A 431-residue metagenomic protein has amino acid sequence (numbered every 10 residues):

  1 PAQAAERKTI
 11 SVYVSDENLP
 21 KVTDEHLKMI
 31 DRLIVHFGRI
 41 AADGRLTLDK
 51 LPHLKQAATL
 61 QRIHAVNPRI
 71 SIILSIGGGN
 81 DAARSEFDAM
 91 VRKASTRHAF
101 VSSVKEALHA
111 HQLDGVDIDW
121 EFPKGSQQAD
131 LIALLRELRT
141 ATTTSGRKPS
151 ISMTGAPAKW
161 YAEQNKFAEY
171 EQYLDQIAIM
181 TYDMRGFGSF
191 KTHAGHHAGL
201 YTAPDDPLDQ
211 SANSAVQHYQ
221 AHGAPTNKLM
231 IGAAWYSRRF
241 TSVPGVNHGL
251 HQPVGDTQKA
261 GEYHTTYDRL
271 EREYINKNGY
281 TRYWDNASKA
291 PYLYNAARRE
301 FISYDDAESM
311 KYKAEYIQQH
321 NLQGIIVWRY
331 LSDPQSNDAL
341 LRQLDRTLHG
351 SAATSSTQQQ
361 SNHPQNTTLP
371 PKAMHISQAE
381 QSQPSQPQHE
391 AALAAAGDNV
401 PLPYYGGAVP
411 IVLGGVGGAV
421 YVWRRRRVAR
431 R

Functional and structural regions predicted by a protein language model:
A5-E106, R342: Glycan-recognition patch characteristic of GH18 chitinases/ENGases and related GlcNAc/peptidoglycan-binding proteins
S11, A42-K55, S102, P123-Y267: Substrate-binding surface in catalytic domains of secreted glycosidases
L33, L74, I118, I177 (+3 more regions): Conserved, mostly hydrophobic/aromatic
I76, G188, A233-Y316, D345-L348: Glycan-binding loop/region signatures in secreted carbohydrate-active enzymes
D306-P364, L369-P370: Acidic/aromatic/glycine-rich contiguous surface patches that form carbohydrate-binding/processing clefts and analogous
G350-N399: C-terminal low-complexity, Ser/Thr- and acidic/Pro-rich disordered "stalk" regions positioned immediately N-terminal
A396-P410: Juxtamembrane/start-of-transmembrane alpha-helix segments at the extracytoplasmic/lumenal side of membrane anchors
G407-A408, G414-R431: C-terminal membrane-anchoring or membrane-association module
